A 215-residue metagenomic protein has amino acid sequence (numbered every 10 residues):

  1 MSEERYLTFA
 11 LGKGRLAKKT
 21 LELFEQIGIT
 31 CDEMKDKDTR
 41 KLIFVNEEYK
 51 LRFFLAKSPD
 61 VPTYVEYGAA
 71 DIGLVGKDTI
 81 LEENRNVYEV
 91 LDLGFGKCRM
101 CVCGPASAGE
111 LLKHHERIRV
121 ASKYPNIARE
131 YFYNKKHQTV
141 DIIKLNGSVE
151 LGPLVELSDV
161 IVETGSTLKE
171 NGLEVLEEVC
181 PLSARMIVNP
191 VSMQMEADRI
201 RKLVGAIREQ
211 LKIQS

Functional and structural regions predicted by a protein language model:
M1-S215: Domain-level signature for soluble enzymes in the chorismate/prephenate branch of the shikimate pathway
